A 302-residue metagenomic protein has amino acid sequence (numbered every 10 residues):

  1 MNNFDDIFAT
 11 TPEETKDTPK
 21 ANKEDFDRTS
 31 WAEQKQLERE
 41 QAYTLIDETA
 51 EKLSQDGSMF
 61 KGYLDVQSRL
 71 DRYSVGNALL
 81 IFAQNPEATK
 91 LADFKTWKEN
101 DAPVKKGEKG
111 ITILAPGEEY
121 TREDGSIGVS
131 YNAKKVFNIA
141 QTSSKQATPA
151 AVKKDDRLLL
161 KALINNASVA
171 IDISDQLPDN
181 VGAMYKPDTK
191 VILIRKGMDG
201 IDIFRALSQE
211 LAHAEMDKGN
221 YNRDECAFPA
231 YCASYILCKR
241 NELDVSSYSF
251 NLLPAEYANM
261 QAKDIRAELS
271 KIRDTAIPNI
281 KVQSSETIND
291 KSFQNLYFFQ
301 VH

Functional and structural regions predicted by a protein language model:
M1-P229, A233-H302: N-terminal accessory/interface modules of nucleic-acid-binding and processing proteins
